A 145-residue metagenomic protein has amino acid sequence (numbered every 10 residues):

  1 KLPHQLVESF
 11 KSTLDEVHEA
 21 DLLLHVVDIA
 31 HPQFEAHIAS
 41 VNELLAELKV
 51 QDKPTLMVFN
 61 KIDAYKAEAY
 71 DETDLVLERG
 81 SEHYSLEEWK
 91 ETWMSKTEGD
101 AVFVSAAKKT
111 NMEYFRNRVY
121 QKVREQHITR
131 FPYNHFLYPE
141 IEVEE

Functional and structural regions predicted by a protein language model:
L2: Conserved structured catalytic cores and adjacent interaction surfaces of nucleotide-binding/hydrolyzing enzymes
L6-H31, E43-V50, S105: Inter-motif core of Ras-like GTPase G domains
P32, A36, S40-E145: C-terminal-of-GTPase-core extension/linker across diverse P-loop GTPases
